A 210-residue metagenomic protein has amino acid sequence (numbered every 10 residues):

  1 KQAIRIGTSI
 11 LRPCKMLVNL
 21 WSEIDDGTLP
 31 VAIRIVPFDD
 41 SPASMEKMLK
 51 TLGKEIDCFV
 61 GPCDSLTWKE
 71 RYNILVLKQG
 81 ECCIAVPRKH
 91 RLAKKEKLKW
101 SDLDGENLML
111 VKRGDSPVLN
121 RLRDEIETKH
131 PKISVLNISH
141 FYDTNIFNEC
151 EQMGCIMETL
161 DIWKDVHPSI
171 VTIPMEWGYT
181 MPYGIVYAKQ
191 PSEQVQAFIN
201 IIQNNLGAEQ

Functional and structural regions predicted by a protein language model:
Q2-T67: Central regulatory/effector-binding core of bacterial HTH transcription factors
I6-R12, I35-D39, G61-D64, P87-R88 (+3 more regions): Structural motif
M16-L17, W68, E106-K129: Secondary-structure junction motif
P30-P42, H130-D143: Short beta-strand-to-loop elements that line the ligand-binding cleft of bilobed periplasmic-binding protein-like
K50-G61, C82, E149-M157: Alpha-to-beta junction loops
K69-L75, G80, T144-E193: Beta-alpha-beta core module
Y72-C82, V86-L108, V195-Q196: Flexible hinge/capping segments at coil-to-helix
S101-D104, M181-Q210: Extended ligand-binding regions for polar small-molecule ligands
